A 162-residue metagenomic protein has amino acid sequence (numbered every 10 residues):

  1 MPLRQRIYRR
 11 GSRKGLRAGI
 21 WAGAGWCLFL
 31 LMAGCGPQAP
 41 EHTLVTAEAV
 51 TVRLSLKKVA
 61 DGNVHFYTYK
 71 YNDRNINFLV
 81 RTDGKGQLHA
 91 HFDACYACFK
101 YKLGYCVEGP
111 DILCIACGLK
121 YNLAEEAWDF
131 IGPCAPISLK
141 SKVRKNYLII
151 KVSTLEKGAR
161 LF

Functional and structural regions predicted by a protein language model:
M1-L16: N-terminal secretory signal peptides that target proteins for export/translocation
G15-G23: Alpha-helical transmembrane segments
A22-L31: Bacterial N-terminal signal peptides
F29, H89-F92, E108-D111: Processing junctions and N-termini across compartments
C35-Y105, L139-F162: N-terminal pre-ligand scaffold of iron-sulfur
K102-V107, A124-E126: Short Cys/His-rich "knuckle" micro-motifs
G109-C117, W128-L139: Short cysteine/histidine-rich metal-coordination sites, predominantly Zn2+-binding motifs
C117-L123: Short Cys/His-centered divalent metal-binding micro-motifs
